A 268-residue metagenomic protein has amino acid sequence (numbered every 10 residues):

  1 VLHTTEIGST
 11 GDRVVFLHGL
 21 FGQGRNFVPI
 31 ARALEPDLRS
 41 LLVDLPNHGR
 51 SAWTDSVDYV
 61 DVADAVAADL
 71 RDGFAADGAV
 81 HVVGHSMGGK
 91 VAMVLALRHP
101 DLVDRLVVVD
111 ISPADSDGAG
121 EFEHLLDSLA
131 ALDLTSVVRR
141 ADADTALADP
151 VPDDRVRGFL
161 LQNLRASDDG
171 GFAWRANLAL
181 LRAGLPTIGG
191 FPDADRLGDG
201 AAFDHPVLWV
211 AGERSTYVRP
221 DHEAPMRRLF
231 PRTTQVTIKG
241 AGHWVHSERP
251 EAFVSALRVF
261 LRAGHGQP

Functional and structural regions predicted by a protein language model:
T5-A52: Conserved HGGG/HGGXW glycine-rich cap/lid loop of the alpha/beta-hydrolase fold
L17-G19, H85, A211: The conserved beta1-alpha1 loop
R32, L41-V83, V91, S255-R258: Active-site loop/oxyanion-hole signature of alpha/beta-hydrolase fold enzymes
D44-G49, S112, A241-G242: Short beta-to-alpha linker loops that shape the active-site pocket of alpha/beta-hydrolase fold enzymes
M93-R98, V103-R139, R219: Flexible "cap/lid" loop of the alpha/beta hydrolase fold
T135-F191: Conserved alpha/beta-hydrolase catalytic His-Asp/Glu region
D169-L229, T234-T237: Conserved serine/cysteine hydrolase catalytic core
R232-P268: Catalytic active-site module of serine/aspartate enzymes centered on a nucleophile-bearing elbow/loop
